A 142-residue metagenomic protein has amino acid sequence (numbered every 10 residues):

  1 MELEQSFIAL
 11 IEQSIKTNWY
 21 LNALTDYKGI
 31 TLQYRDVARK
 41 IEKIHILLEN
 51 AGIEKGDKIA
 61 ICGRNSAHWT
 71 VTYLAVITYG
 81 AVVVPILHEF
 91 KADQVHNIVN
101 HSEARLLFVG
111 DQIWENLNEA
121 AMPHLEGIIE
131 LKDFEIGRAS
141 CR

Functional and structural regions predicted by a protein language model:
M1-Q5, E135-R142: Flexible, low-complexity linker/hinge segments
E2-Q13, F108: N-terminal amphipathic/basic helix or basic patch
L3, E12, Y20-L74, K91-H96: Conserved AMP-binding/adenylate-forming core of the ANL superfamily
F7, S14, K40-I41, A121: Hydrophobic/aromatic residues within well-ordered alpha-helical segments
L10, N50-A51, T78-S140: Structural core segment of the AMP-binding/adenylate-forming
